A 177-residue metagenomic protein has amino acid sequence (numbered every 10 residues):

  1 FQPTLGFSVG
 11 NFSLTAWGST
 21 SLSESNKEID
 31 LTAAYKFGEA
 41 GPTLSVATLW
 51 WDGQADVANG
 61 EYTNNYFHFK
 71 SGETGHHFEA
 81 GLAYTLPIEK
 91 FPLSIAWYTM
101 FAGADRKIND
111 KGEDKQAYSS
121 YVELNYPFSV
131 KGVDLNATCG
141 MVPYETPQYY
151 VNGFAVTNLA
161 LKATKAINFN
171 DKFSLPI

Functional and structural regions predicted by a protein language model:
F1, S25-I29, T74-A80, D114-V122 (+1 more regions): Residues that define the transmembrane beta-barrel architecture of outer-membrane proteins
F1-L22: Short glycine/proline- and aromatic-enriched beta-strand/turn motifs that initiate or cap beta-hairpins
P3-V9, L31-Y35, A80-L86, I95-W97 (+3 more regions): Residues on the lipid-exposed face of transmembrane beta-strands in outer-membrane beta-barrel proteins
N11, G38-S45, T85-L93, Y126-N136 (+1 more regions): Short loop/turn motifs that connect adjacent beta-strands in outer-membrane beta-barrel proteins
T20-L49: Mid-chain, structured segments of secreted extracytoplasmic proteins
V46-G81, L86, A96-I108, A137-N152 (+1 more regions): Outer-membrane beta-barrel translocator/channel fold
K107-V133: A contiguous pocket-lining binding segment that forms or flanks enzyme active sites
M141, Y150-I177: Predominantly the C-terminal beta-signal and adjacent terminal strand-loop region of outer-membrane beta-barrel
